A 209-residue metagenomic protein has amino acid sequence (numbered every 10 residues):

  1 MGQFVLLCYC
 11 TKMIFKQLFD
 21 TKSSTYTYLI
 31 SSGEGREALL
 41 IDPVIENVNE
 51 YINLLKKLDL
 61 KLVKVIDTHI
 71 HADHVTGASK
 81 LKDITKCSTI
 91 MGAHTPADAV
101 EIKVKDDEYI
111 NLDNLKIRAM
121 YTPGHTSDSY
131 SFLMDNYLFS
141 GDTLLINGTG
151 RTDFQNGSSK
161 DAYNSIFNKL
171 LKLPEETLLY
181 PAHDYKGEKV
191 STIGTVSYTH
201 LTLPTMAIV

Functional and structural regions predicted by a protein language model:
F4: Cationic, low-complexity basic patches in intrinsically disordered or flexible, solvent-exposed regions
Y9, M13-K61, S131-G141, N147: Conserved beta-strand hairpin/beta-sheet module of binuclear metal-dependent hydrolase folds, prominently
L18, V104, I193: Hydrophobic residues at beta-strand termini and immediately following loops that shape nucleotide-binding pockets
S23, I45, A72, G124 (+3 more regions): Short, glycine/acidic-enriched loop or turn micro-motifs at the edges of active sites
S24, G35, I45-Y121: Active-site HxH/HxHxD metal-binding segment of metal-dependent hydrolases
I30, D42, H69, L81 (+3 more regions): Divalent metal-coordination and catalytic microenvironments
R36, K116, T126-L201: Metallo-beta-lactamase
H200-V209: Single conserved hydrophobic/aromatic residue that forms the stacking wall/gate of nucleotide- or nucleobase-binding
